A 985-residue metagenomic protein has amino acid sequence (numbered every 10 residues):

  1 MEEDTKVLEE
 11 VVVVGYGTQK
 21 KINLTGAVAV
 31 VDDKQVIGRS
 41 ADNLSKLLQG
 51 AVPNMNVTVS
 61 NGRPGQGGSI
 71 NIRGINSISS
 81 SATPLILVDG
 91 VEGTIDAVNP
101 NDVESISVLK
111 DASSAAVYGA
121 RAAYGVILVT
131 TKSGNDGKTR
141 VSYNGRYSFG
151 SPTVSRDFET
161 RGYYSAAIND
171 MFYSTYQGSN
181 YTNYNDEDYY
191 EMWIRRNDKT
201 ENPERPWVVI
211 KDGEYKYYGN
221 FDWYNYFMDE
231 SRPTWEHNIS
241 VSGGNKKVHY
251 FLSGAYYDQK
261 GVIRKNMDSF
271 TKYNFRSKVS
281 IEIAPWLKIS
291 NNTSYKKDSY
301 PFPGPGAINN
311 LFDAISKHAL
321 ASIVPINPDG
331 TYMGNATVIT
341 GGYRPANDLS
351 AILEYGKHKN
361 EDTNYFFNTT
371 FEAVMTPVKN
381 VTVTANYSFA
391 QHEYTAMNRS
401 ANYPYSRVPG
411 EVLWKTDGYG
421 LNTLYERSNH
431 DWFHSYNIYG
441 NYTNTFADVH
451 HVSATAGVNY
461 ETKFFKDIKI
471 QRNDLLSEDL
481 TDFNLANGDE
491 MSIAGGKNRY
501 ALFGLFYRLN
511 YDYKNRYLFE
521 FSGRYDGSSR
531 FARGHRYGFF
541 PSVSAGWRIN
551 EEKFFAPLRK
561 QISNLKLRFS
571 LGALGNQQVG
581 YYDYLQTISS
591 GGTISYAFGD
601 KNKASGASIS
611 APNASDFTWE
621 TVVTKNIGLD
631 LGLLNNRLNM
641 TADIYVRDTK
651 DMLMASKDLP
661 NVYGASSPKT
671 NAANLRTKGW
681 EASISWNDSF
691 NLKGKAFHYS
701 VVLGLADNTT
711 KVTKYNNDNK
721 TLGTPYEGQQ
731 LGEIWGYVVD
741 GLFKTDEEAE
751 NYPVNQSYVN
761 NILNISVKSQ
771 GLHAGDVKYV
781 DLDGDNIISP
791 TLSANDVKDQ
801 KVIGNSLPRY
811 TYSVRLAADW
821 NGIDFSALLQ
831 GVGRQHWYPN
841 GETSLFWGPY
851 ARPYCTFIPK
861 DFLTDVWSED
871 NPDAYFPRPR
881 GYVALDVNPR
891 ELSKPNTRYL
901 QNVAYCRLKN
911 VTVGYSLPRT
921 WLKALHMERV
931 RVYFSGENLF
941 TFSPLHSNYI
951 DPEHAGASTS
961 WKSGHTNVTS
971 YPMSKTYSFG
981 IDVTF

Functional and structural regions predicted by a protein language model:
M1-R276, K288-S290, A696-Y699, H773-A774 (+3 more regions): Short, small/polar-rich motifs associated with maturation and membrane association, primarily at protein termini
T5-E10, V36-A41, T83, V98 (+5 more regions): Extracellular/periplasmic, surface-exposed regions of secreted and cell-surface proteins
K110, G243-K247, Y256, Y513 (+4 more regions): A generic beta-sheet turn/junction motif
S142-E214, K469, S689-N805, F846 (+2 more regions): Conserved small-residue
N183-Y184, E191-F221, E236, N309-A351 (+1 more regions): Acidic, glycine-rich flexible loop segments
E214, I352, Y405-V408, G488 (+4 more regions): Extracytoplasmic gating/loop element in the C-terminal half of outer-membrane beta-barrel translocons and assembly
N805-N840: Glycine-rich, aromatic-lined ligand/substrate-binding cores of catalytic and carbohydrate-binding domains
